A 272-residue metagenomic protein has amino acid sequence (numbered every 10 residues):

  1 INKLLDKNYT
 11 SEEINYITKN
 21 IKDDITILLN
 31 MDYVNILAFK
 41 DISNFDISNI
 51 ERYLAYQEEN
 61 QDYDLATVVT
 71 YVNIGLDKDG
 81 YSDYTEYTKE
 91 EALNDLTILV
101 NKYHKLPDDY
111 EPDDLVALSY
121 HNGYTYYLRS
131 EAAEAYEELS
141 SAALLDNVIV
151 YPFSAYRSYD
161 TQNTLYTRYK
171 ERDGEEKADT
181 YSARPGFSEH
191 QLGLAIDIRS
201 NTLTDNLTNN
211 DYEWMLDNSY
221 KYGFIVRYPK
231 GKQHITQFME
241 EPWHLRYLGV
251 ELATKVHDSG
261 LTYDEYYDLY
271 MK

Functional and structural regions predicted by a protein language model:
I1-A155, Y159-K272: Extracytoplasmic cell-surface/polysaccharide-interacting catalytic and binding patches
